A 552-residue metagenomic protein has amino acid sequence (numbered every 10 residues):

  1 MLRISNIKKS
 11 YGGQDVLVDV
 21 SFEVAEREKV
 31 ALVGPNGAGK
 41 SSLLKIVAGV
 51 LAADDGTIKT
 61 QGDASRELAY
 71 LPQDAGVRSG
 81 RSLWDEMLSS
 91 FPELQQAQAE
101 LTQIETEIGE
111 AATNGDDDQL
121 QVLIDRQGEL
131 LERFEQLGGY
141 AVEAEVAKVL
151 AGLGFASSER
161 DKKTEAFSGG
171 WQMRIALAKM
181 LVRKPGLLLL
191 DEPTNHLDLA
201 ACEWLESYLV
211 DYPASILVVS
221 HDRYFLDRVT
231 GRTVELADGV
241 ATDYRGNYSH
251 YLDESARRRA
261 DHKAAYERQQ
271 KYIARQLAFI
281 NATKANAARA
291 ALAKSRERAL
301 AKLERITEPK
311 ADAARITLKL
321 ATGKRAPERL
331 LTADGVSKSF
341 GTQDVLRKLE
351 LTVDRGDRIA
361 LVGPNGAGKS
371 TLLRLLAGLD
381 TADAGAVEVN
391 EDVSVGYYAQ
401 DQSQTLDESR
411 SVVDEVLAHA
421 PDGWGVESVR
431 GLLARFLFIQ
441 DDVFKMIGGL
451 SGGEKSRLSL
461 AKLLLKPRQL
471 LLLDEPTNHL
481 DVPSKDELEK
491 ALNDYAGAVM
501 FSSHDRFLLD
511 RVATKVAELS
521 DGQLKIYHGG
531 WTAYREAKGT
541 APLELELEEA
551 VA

Functional and structural regions predicted by a protein language model:
M1-A264, R315, K319-A552: ABC ATP-binding cassette signature C-motif
E110-T113, I280-A291, T307-E308, L437: Short intracellular "coupling" helices and adjacent cytoplasmic loop segments at the cytosolic face of multi-pass
I124, G128, A144-A147, E203 (+2 more regions): An alpha-helix initiation/capping motif
A141, F155, A288-L292, A301-D312 (+1 more regions): Proline-centered turn/helix-capping motifs that create local helix->coil transitions or kinks
A147-L153, A278-A282, R298-I306: Short amphipathic coiled-coil heptad-repeat segments
H262-T283, R289-R298, A314-R315, E536-A552: ABC ATPase nucleotide-binding domains
